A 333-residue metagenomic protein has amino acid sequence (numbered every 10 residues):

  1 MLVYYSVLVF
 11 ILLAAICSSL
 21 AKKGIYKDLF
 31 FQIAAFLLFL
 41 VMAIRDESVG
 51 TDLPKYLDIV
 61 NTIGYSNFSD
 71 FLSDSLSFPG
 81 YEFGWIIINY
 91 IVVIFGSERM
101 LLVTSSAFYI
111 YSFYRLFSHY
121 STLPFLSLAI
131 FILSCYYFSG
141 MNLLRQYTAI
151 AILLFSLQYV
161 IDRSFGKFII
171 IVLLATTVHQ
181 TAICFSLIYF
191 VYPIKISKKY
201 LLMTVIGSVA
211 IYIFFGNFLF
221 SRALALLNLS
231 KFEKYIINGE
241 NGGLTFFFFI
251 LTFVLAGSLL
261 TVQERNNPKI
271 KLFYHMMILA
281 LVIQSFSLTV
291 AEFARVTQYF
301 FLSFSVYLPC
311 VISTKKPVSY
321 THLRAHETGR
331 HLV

Functional and structural regions predicted by a protein language model:
I25, F117-S134: Transmembrane-helix signature of polytopic, membrane-embedded enzymes that assemble or transfer cell-envelope glycans
P54-L57, G64, I86, Y189-V296 (+1 more regions): Alpha-helical transmembrane segments and terminal signal-anchor/GPI-anchor hydrophobic tails, characterized by long
P54-Y65, F71-G96: Short hydrophobic/aromatic helix or loop-helix immediately within or flanking a transmembrane segment in polytopic
T104-Y120: Transmembrane-helix motifs of polytopic, lipid-linked glycan transferases
M141-Y147: Short acidic/glycine- and proline-prone juxtamembrane loop motifs at membrane-interface regions of multi-pass membrane
L153-G166: Membrane-interface transmembrane helices that cradle and orient dolichyl/undecaprenyl
F168-I171, T181-Y192: Transmembrane-embedded, aromatic-rich helix segments that form part of the hydrophobic channel/pocket engaging
T321-H331: Conserved small/polar residues in nucleotide/adenosyl-binding loops
